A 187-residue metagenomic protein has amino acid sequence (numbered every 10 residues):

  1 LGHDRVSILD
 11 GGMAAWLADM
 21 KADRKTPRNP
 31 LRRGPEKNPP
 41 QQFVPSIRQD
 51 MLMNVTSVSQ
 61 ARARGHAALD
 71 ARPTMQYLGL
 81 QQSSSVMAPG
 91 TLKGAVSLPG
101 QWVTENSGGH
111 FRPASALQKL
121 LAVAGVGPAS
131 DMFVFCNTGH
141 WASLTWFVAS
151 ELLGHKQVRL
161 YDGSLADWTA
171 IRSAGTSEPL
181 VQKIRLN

Functional and structural regions predicted by a protein language model:
L1-M53, Q81, G90, W141-S164: Thiolate-centered catalytic microenvironments shared by cysteine-dependent enzyme domains
R5, H110, T138: Charged, low-complexity surface patches
S7-I8, A67-D70, S97, D131-F135 (+1 more regions): Structural recognition of the beta-strand scaffold that forms the well-ordered cores of secreted hydrolase catalytic
M13-A15, P73-Y77, W102-E105, T138-W141 (+1 more regions): Solvent-exposed loop/turn segments at secondary-structure junctions within structured extracellular/periplasmic domains
K21-P27, R112, S173-L180: Short, surface-exposed amphipathic charged segments that create phosphate/polyanion-binding patches used for binding
S57-A124, P128, A174, K183 (+1 more regions): Positively charged, proline/Ser/Thr-rich regional signature most characteristic of the Rhodanese/CDC25-like
L117-L120, A124, A129-L186: C-terminal soluble interaction/assembly domains
